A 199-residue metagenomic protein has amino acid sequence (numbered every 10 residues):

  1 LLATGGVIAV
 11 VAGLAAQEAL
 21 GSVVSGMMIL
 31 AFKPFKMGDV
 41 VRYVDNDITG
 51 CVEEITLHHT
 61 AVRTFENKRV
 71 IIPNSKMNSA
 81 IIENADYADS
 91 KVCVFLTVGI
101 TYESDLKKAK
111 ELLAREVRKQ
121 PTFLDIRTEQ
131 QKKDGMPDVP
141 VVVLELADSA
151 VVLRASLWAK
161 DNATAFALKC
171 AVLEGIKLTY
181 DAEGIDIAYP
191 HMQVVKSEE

Functional and structural regions predicted by a protein language model:
L1-L2, F35: Transmembrane helix boundary and interhelical junction motifs in multipass membrane proteins
A3-A15: Small-residue-enriched core segments of transmembrane alpha-helices in multipass membrane transport and channel
A15, A88, T164-L168: Short alpha-helix boundary/capping segments
A19-L30: Membrane-spanning helices that line or support transport/gating and their immediate boundary helices in channels
L20, G38, V52, A109 (+3 more regions): Residue-level signature of catalytic and energy-coupling elements of molecular machines, predominantly ATP/GTP-dependent
M28-K133: Soluble accessory domains appended to multi-pass membrane transport proteins
S104, A114, T122-E199: Solvent-exposed, non-transmembrane regulatory segments of membrane-associated proteins
